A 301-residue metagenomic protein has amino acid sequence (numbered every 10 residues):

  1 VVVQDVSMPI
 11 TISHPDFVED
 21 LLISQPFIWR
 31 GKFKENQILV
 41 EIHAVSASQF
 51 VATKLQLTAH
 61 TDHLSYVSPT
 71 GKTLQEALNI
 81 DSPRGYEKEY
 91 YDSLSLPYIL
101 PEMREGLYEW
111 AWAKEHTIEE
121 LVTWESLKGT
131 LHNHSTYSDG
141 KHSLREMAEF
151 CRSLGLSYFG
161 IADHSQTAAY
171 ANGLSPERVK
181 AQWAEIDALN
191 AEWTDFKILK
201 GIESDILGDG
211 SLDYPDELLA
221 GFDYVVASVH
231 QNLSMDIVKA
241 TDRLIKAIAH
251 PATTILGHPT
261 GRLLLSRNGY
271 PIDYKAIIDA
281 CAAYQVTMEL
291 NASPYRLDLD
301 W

Functional and structural regions predicted by a protein language model:
V1, S7, I42, G71 (+1 more regions): A residue-level signal for conserved active-site and pocket-lining positions in enzyme catalytic cores
V1-T11, I118, W124-E192, L199-G201: Phosphate-binding active sites in nucleotide-utilizing proteins
V6, H164, H230, G261 (+1 more regions): Flexible loop residues that form catalytic and substrate-binding hotspots at small-molecule/glycan-binding clefts
H14-F50: Conserved catalytic core of two-metal-ion nucleotidyltransferases
H43, H132-H134, H164, H230 (+1 more regions): Histidine-centered active-site/metal-ligand motif
S48-L127, Y170-Y284: Extended substrate/RNA-proximal surfaces in nucleic-acid metabolism proteins
F159-I161, L256, M288: Hydrophobic residues within beta-strands of alpha/beta enzymes
P294-D298: Acidic, metal-coordinating catalytic cores used for nucleic-acid/nucleotide bond scission and strand-transfer chemistry
